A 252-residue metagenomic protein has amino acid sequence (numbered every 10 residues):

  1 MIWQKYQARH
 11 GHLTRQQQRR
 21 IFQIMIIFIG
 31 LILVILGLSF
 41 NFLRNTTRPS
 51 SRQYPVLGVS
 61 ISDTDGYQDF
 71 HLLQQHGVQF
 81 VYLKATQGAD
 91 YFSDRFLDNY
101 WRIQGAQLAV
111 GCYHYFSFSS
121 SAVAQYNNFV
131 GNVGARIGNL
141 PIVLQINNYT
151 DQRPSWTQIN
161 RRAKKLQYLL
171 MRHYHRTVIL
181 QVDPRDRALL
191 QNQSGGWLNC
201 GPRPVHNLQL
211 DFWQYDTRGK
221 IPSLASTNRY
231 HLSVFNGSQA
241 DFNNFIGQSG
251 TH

Functional and structural regions predicted by a protein language model:
M1-R20: N-terminal Lys/Arg-rich, disordered targeting/topogenic segments
I2-Y6, Y54-G58, G66, G196-H252: Functionally critical loop-and-helix segments that line ligand-binding/catalytic clefts of soluble enzyme domains
F22-F42: Hydrophobic membrane-insertion alpha-helices, especially the h-region of bacterial N-terminal signal peptides
L38-R52: Sec-dependent signal peptide cleavage junction
S51-Y67, Q74, A85-K165, R172: Substrate-binding cleft of extracellular glycoside hydrolase catalytic domains
V56-G58, Q79-F80, A109-G111, N139-V143 (+3 more regions): Structural preference for beta-strand elements that scaffold enzyme active sites
P141-N207: Catalytic domains of cell-wall/extracellular-matrix polysaccharide-remodeling enzymes, centered on de-N-acetylation
